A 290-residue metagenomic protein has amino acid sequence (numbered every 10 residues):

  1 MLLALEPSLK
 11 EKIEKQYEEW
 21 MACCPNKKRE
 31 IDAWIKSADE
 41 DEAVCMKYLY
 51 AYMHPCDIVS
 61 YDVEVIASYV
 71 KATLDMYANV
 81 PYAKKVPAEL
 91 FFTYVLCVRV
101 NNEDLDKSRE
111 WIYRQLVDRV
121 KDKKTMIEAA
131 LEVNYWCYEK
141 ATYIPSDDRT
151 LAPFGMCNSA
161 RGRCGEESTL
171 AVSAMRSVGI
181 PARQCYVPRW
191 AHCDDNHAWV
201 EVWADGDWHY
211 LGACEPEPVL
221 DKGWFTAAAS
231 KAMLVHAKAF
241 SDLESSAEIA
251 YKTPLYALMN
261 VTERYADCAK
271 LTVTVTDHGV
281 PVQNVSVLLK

Functional and structural regions predicted by a protein language model:
L3-S159, D194-D195: Secondary-structure boundary elements
R114, D118-T125, A129-Y135, K140 (+2 more regions): Hydrophobic/aromatic-rich core segments of domains that either
G155, W190, T262-E263, G279: Conserved, single-site charged/polar hotspot
G206, G279-V280: Detector for glycine-centered tight turns/loop "hinges" at secondary-structure junctions
Y256-N260: Charged, low-complexity helical/coil segments in non-catalytic cytosolic or luminal regions
T262-K270: Short domain-boundary/entry signatures in modular proteins, especially in secreted/extracellular architectures
A269-G279, V287-L289: A short, amphipathic beta-strand motif
Q283: Carbohydrate-binding surface patches
